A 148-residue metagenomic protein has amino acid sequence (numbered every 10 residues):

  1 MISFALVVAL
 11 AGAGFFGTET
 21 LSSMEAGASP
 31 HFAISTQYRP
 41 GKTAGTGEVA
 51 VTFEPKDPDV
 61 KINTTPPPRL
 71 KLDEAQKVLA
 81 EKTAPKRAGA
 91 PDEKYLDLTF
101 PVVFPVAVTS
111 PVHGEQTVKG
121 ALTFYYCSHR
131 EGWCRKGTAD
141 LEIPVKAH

Functional and structural regions predicted by a protein language model:
M1-L6: Bacterial N-terminal signal peptides that target proteins for export
L10-T18: Hydrophobic alpha-helical membrane-insertion segments, chiefly the h-region of N-terminal signal peptides
T20-H148: Extracellular/lumen-exposed scaffold segments
